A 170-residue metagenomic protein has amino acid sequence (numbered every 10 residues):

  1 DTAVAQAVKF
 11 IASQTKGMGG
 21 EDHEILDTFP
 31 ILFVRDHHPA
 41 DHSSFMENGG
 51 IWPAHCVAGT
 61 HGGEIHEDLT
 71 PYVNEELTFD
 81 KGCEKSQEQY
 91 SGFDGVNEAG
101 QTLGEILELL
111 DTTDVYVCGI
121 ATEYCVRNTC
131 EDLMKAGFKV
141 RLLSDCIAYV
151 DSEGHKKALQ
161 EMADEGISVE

Functional and structural regions predicted by a protein language model:
D1-V8, A99, T122, K135-F138 (+1 more regions): Catalytic phosphate/metal-binding cores of nucleic-acid and nucleotide-processing enzymes, i.e., regions that mediate
V4-D114: Active-site alpha/beta core segments
F10-Q14, R127-K135: Histidine-anchored nucleotide/phosphate-binding helix
H38, A121-C125: Gly/Ser/Thr-rich loops at beta-strand to alpha-helix junctions that form or flank small-molecule/cofactor-binding
H66, C125-R127: Short, well-ordered alpha-helical microsegments
Y116-G119, F138-S152: A short glycine-rich beta-strand->turn/loop micro-motif centered on a GG-aromatic cluster
S168-E170: Short acidic-hydrophobic, aromatic-tinged amphipathic segments that line or gate anion-handling sites
